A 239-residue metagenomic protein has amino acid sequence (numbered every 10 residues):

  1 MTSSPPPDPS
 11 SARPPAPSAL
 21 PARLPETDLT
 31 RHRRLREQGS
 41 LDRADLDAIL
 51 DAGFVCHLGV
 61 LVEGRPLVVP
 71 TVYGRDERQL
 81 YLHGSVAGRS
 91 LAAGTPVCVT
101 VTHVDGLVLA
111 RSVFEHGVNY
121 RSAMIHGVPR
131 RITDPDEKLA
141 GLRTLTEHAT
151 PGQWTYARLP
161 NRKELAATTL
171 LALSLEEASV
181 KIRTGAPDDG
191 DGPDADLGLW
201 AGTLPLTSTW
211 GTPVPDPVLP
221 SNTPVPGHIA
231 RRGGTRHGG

Functional and structural regions predicted by a protein language model:
M1-R33, Y73-V86, Y120-P129: N-terminal short leaders/motifs
T2-L29, E137-G239: C-terminal edge-of-domain segments
R13-A16, L20-P21, V86-T144: Short, structured beta-strand-loop surface elements
R23-Y81, L91: An N-terminal domain-cap segment
D47, S112-E115, P160-K163: A generic local secondary-structure boundary/capping motif
F54, V69, D76-R78, A93-V97 (+3 more regions): A generic structural signal for short beta-strands and their flanking turns/coil linkers
E63-R65, G117-R121, L165: A generic structural micro-feature
Q79-Y81, C98, A172, K181: General beta-strand recognition
